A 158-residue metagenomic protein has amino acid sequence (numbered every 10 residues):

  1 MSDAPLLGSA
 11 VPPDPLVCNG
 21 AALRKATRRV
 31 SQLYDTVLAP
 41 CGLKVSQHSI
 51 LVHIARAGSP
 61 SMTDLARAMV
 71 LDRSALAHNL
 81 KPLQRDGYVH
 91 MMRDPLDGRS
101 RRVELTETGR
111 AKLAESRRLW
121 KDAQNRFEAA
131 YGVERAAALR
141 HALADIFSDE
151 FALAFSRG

Functional and structural regions predicted by a protein language model:
M1-C41: N-terminal leader segment of winged-helix/HTH proteins
P12, F151-G158: Short, charged, intrinsically disordered terminal tails
S31, S59, K81-D145: Charged, amphipathic alpha-helical coiled-coil/dimerization segments
P40-C41, I54-A57: Short helix-capping/hinge SLiMs at alpha-helix to coil transitions
C41-Q47, A75, T106, Y131-V133: Short helix-coil-helix linker/hinge
I50-L51: Short alpha-helical "packing" element that flanks the helix-turn-helix/winged-helix DNA-binding module
A57-P60, L71: The short coil/loop that forms the "turn" connecting the two helices of the helix-turn-helix
A66: The alpha-helix within a helix-turn-helix
